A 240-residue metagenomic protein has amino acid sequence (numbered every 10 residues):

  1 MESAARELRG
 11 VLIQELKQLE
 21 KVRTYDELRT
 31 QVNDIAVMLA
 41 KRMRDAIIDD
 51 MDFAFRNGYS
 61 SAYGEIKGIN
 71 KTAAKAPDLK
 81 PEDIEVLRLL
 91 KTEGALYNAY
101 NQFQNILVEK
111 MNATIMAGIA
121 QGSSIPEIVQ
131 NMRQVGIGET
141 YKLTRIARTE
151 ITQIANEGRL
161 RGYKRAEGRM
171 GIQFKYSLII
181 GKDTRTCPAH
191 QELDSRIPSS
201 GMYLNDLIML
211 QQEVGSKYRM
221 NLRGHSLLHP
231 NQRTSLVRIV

Functional and structural regions predicted by a protein language model:
M1-D50, T149-V240: Activation/maturation switch segments at domain boundaries
M1-I137, I239-V240: N-terminal leader/targeting and assembly helices and adjacent pre-domain segments
A62, I66, N70, Q104-K110 (+6 more regions): Residue-level detector of solvent-exposed, low-hydrophobicity positions
